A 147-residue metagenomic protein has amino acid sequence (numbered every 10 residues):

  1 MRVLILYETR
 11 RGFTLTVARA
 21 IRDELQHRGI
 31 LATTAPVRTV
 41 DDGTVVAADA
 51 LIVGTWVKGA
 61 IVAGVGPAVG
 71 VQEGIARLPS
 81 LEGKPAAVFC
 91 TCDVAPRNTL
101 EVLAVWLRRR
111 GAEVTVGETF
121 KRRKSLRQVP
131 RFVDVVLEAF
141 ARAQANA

Functional and structural regions predicted by a protein language model:
R2-L25: N-terminal beta1-alpha1 ligand-phosphate binding loop
G12, D41, A95: Flexible, glycine-rich phosphate/dinucleotide-binding loops and adjacent beta-alpha linkers at cofactor/substrate
L15-T16, D23-A35, A47-A147: FMN-binding flavodoxin-like domain, especially the glycine-rich phosphate-binding loop
P36-V40: Short acidic loop-to-helix transition motifs that present clustered carboxylates
